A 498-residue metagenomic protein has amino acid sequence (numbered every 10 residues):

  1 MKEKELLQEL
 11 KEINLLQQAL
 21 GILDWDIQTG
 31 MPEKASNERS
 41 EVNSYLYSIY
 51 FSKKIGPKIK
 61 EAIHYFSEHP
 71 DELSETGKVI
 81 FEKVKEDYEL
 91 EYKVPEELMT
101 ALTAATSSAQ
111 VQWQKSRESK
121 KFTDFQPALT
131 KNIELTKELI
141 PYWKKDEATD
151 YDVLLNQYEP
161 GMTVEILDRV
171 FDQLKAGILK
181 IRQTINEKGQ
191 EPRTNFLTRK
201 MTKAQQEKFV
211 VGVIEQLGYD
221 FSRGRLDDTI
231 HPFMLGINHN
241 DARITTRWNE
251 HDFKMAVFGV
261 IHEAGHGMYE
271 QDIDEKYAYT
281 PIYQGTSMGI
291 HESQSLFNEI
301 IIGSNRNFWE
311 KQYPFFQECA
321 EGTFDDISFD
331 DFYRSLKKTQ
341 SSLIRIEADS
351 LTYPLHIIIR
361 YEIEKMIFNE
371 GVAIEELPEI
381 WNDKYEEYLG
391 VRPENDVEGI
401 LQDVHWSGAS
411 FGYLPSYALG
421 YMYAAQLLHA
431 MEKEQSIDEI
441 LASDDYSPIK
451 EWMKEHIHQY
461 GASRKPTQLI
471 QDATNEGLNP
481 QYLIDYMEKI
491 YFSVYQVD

Functional and structural regions predicted by a protein language model:
M1-M162, E488-Q496: A well-structured
K2, K34, E38, F51 (+3 more regions): C-terminal, non-catalytic "cap/extension" segments appended to globular domains
L6, K144, H262, S295 (+3 more regions): Divalent metal-coordination and catalytic microenvironments
E38, L98-A101, A128-K131, T202 (+12 more regions): Secondary-structure capping and boundary motifs in well-ordered enzyme cores
T103-F253: Contiguous, non-catalytic segments that form substrate-binding/exosite surfaces or channel walls
K144, M255-D274, E292-L296: Active-site recognition of the HExxH zinc-binding catalytic motif
F171, K175, K203-E207, V213 (+4 more regions): All-alpha helical catalytic cores of prenyl diphosphate-utilizing isoprenoid enzymes
Q284-D325: Post-HExxH zinc-binding segment in Zn-dependent metallohydrolases
